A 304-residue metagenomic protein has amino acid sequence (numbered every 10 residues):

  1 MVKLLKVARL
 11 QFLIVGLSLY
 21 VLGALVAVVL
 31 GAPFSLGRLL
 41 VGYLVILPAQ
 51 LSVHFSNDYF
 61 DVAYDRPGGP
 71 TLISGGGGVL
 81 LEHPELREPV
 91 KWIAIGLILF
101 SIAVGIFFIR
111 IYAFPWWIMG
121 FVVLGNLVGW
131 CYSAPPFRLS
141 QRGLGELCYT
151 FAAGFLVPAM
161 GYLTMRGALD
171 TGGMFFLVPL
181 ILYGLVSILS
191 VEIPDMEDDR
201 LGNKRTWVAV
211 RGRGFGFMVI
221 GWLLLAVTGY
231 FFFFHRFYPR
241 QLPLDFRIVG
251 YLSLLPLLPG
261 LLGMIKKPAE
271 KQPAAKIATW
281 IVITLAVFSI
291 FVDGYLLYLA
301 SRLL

Functional and structural regions predicted by a protein language model:
V2, G77-A168: Intramembrane alpha-helical segments
L17-G23, L147-Y162, V208-R213, I277-F291: Small-residue-rich segments of transmembrane alpha-helices in multi-pass membrane proteins, especially helix faces
V21-L22, V26-V62, M119-W130, D170-S190: Membrane-embedded alpha-helical segments that form the functional core of polytopic membrane enzymes, especially those
A24-L44, A103-M119, V157-V178, F232-D245 (+1 more regions): Helix-coil boundary and interhelical linker segments in multi-pass alpha-helical membrane proteins
V29, P33, Y149-R200, G214 (+1 more regions): Functional transmembrane core segments of multi-pass inner-membrane proteins
P48-S74, L185-V208: Acidic (Asp/Glu-rich) catalytic motifs at the cytosolic membrane interface
G68-A113, R205-R240, T284: Multi-pass membrane catalytic core of lipid/isoprenoid biosynthesis enzymes
F233-L304: Extended hydrophobic alpha-helices typical of membrane-associated regions
